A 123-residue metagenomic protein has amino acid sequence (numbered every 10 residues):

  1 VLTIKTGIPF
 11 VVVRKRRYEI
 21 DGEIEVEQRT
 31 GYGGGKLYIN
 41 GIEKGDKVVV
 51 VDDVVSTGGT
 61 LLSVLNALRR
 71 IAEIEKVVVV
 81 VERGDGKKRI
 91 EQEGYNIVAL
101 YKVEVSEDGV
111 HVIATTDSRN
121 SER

Functional and structural regions predicted by a protein language model:
V1-G7, L65: Short Gly/Thr/Asp-enriched flexible loops that form oxyanion-binding sites at enzyme active sites
K5-T6, E27-Y32, Q92-N96, T116-D117: Short, hinge-like loop/turn segments at secondary-structure boundaries
I8-V48: Short, glycine/charge-rich flexible loops or terminal/linker lids adjacent to PRPP-binding catalytic cores
G34-Y38, S63-A67, D85: A generic local structural motif
N40, D53, V78-V80: Glycine- and other small-residue-rich loops at beta-strand/loop junctions that grip anionic moieties
V50-D52, T57: Thr-Gly-centered strand-to-loop micro-motif
G58, L62: Glycine-rich SAM-binding Motif I of class I
N66-R123: PRPP-dependent phosphoribosyltransferase catalytic core
